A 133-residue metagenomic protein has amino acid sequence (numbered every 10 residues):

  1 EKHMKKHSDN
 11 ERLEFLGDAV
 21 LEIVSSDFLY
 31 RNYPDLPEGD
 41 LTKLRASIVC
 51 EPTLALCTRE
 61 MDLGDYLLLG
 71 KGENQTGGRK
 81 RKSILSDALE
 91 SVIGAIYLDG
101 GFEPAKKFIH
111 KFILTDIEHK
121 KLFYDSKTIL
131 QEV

Functional and structural regions predicted by a protein language model:
E1-V133: Double-stranded RNA-binding/processing signature
